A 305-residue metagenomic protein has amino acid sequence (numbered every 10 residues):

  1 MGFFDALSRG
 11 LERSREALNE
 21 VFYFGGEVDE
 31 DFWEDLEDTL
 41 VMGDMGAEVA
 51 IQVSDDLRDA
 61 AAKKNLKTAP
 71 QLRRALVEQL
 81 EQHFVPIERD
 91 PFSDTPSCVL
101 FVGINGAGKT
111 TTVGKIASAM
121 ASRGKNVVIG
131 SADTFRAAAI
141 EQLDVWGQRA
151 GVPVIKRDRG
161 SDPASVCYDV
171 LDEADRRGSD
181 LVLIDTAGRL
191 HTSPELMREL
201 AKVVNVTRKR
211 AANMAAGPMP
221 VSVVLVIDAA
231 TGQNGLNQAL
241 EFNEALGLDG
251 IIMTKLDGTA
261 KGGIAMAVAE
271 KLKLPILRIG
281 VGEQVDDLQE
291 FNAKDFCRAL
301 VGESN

Functional and structural regions predicted by a protein language model:
M1-F4: Compositionally biased, charge-rich terminal segments
R9-T134, A138-I184: Primarily NTPase-proximal linker/entry elements flanking Walker-type ATP/GTP-binding cores
V102-G103, D185, V226, G280: Short beta-strand segments
Q142, P163-R177, H191-E303: Conserved catalytic-core segment of NTP-binding enzymes
D185, G302-N305: Short hydrophobic/aromatic patches at helix-to-coil boundaries
